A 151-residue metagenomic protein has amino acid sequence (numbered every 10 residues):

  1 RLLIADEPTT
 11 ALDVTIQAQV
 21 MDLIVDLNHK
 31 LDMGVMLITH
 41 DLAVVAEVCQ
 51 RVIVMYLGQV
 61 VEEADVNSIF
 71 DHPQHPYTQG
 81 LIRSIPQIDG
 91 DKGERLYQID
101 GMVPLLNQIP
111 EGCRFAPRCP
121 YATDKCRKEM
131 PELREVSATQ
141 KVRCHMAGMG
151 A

Functional and structural regions predicted by a protein language model:
I4-P8, L12-E94: P-loop NTP-binding/switch modules centered on Walker-like glycine-rich loops
D65-A151: Short catalytic/signature loops enriched in Gly
